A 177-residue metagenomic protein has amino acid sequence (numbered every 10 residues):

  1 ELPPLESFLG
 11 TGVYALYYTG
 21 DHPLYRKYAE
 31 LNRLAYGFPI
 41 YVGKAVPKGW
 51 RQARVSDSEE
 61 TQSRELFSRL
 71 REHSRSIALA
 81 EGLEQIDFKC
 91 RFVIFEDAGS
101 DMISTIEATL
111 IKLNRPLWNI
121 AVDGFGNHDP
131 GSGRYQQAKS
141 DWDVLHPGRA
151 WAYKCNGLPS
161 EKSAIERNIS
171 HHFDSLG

Functional and structural regions predicted by a protein language model:
E1-I40, K44-G177: Boundary/linker segments flanking structured domains
